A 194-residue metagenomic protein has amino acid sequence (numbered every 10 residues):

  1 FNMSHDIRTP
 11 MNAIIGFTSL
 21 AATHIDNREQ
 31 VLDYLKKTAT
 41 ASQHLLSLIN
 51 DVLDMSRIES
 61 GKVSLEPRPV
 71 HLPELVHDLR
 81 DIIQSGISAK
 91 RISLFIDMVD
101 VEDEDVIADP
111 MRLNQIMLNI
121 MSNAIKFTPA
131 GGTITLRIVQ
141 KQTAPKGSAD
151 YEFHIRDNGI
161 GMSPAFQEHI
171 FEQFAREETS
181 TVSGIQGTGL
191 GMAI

Functional and structural regions predicted by a protein language model:
A22-E29: Short acidic helix/loop segment immediately C-terminal to the autophosphorylated histidine in two-component histidine
H24, A175-Q186: Glycine-rich ATP-lid/hinge loop adjacent to the conserved G-boxes
T40-L45: Short alpha-helical segment of the dimerization/phosphotransfer core of two-component systems
S56-P67: Helix-loop junction within the histidine kinase core
E66-H71, S88, S93-E104, V139-K141: Conserved catalytic submotifs in the C-terminal HATPase_c
L72, G161-H169: Short helix N-cap motif at coil->helix boundaries in the Bergerat
S85, I160-G161: Glycine-rich G1-box
A124-I125: Short helix-loop "hinge" at the ATP-lid/N-box region of the Bergerat-fold HATPase_c
